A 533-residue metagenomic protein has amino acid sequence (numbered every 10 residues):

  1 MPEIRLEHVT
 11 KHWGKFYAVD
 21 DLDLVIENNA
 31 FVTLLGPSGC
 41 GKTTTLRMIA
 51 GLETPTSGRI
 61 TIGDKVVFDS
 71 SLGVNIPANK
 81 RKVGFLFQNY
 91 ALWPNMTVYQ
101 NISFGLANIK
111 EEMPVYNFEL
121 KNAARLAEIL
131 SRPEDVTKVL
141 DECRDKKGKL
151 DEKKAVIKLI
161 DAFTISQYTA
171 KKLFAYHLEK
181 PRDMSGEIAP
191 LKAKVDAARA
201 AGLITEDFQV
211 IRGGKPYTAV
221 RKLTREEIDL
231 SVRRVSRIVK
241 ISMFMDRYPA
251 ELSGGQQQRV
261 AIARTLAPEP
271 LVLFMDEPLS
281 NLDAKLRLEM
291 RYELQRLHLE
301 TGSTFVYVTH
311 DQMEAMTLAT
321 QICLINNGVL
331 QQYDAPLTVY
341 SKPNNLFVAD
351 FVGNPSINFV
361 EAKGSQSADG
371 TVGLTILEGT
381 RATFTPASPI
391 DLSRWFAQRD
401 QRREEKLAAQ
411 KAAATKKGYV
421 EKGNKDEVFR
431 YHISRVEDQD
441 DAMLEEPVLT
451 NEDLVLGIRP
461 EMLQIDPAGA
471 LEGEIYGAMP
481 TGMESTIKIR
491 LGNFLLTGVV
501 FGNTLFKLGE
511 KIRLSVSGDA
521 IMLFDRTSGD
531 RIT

Functional and structural regions predicted by a protein language model:
L35-P37: The feature captures the beta-strand-to-loop junction immediately N-terminal to the Walker
A50: Helix-to-loop junction immediately C-terminal to a conserved catalytic motif
G58-S70, E119-A124, E128-S131: Conserved ABC transporter NBD signature motif
V67-G84, N108-N117, A127, T137-K149 (+6 more regions): ABC ATPase NBD coupling module
Q100-F104, N108, L203-D207, G214-F347: ABC ATPase nucleotide-binding domains
D161, K171, A368-T533: Non-catalytic connector elements of ABC transporters
T304, T309-E421, K425: Internal alpha/beta loop-helix hairpins
